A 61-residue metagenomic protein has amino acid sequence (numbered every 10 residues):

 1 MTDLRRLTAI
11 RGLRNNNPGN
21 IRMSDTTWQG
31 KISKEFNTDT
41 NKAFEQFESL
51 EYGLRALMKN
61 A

Functional and structural regions predicted by a protein language model:
M1-A61: Cell-wall polysaccharide-cleaving catalytic domain and substrate-binding groove, primarily in peptidoglycan/chitin
